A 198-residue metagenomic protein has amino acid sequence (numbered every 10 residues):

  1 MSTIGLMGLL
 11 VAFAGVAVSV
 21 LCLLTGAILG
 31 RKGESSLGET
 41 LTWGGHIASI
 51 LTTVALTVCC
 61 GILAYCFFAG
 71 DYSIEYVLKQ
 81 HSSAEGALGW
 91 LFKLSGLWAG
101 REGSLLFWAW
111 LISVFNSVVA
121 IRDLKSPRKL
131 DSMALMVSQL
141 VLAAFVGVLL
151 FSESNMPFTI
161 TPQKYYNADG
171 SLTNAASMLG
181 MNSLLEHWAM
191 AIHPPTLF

Functional and structural regions predicted by a protein language model:
M1-F198: Polytopic transmembrane helical bundles with strong interfacial aromatic enrichment
